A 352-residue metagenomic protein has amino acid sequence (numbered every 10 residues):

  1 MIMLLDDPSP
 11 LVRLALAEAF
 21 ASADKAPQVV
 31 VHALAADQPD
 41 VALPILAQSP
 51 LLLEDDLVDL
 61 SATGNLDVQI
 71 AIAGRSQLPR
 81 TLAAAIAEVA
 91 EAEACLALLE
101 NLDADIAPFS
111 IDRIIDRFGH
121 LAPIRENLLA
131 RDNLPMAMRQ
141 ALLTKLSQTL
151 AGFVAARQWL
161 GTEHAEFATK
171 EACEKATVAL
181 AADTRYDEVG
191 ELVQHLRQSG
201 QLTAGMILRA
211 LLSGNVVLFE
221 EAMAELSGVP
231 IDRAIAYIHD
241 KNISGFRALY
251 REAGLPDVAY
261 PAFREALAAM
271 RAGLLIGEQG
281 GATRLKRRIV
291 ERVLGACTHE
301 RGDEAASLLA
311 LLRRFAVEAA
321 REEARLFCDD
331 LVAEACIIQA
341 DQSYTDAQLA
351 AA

Functional and structural regions predicted by a protein language model:
M1-A352: Alpha-helical scaffold segments
